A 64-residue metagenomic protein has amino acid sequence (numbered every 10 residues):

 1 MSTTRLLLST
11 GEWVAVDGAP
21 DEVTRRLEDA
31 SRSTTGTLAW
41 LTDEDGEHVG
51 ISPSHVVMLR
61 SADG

Functional and structural regions predicted by a protein language model:
M1-G64: Eukaryotic intrinsically disordered, low-complexity regulatory linkers and tails enriched in Ser/Thr/Pro
